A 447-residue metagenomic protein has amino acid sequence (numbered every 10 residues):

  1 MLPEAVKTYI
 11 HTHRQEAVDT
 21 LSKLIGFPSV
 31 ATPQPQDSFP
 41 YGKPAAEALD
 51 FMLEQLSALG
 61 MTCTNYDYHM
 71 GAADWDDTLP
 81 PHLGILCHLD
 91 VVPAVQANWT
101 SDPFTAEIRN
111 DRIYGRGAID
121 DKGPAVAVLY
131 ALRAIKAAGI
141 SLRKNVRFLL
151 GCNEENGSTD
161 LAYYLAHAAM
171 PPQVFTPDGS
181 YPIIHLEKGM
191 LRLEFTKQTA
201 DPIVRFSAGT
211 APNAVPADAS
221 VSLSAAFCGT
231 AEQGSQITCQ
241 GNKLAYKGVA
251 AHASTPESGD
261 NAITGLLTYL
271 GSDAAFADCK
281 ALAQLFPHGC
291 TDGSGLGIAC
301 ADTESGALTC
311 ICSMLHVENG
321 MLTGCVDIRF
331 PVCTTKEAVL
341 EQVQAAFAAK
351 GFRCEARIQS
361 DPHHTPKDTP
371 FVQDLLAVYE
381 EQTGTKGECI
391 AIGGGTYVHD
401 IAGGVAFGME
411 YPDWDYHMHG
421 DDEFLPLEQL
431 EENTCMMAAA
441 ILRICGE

Functional and structural regions predicted by a protein language model:
L2-I113, I140-L142: Acidic/His- and Gly-rich active-site-bordering loop/insert found across diverse amide/peptide-bond hydrolases
Y9-E16, T20-F27, F51, Q55-L59 (+8 more regions): Generic non-transmembrane alpha-helical segments
G26, V30, F104-A106, V249 (+2 more regions): Short connector loops/turns at beta-strand edges and beta->alpha or beta->beta junctions
L56, T64, P256-I311, H316-N319 (+3 more regions): An extended, acidic, His-containing surface patch that forms the Zn2+-binding/catalytic region of metallohydrolases
T62, P81-L150, N156, D421 (+1 more regions): Active-site metal-coordination/substrate-binding segment of hydrolases, especially metallo-dependent peptidases
A94-I108, M190-R192, T196-K197, T238-Y246 (+2 more regions): Acidic-glycine-rich active-site phosphate/pyrophosphate-binding loop
E155, L161-P331: Midchain, well-structured core segments that form catalytic/ion-binding scaffolds
